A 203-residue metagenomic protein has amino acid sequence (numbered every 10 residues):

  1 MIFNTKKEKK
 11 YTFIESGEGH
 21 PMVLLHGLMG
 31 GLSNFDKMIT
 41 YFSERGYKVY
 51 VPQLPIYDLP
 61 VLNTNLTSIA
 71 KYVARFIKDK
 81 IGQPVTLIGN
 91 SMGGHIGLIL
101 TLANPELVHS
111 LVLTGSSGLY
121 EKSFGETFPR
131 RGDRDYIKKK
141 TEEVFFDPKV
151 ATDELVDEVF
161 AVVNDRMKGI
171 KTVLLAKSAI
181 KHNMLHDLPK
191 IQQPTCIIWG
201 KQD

Functional and structural regions predicted by a protein language model:
M1-K10: N-terminal cap/lid segment of alpha/beta-hydrolase-fold proteins
K9-L59: Conserved HGGG/HGGXW glycine-rich cap/lid loop of the alpha/beta-hydrolase fold
P21, K48, P84-T86, L107-S110 (+1 more regions): Structural signature of beta-strand start/N-cap positions in the alpha/beta core of ABC transporter nucleotide-binding
H26-L28, V85, G89-G94: Conserved alpha/beta-hydrolase "nucleophile elbow" surrounding the catalytic nucleophile
I39, E44, K48-I88: Active-site loop/oxyanion-hole signature of alpha/beta-hydrolase fold enzymes
H95-A103, L107-K139: Flexible "cap/lid" loop of the alpha/beta hydrolase fold
R131-Q193: Conserved alpha/beta-hydrolase catalytic His-Asp/Glu region
I191, I197-W199, D203: Short beta-strand/loop motif that positions the catalytic acidic residue of the alpha/beta-hydrolase fold
